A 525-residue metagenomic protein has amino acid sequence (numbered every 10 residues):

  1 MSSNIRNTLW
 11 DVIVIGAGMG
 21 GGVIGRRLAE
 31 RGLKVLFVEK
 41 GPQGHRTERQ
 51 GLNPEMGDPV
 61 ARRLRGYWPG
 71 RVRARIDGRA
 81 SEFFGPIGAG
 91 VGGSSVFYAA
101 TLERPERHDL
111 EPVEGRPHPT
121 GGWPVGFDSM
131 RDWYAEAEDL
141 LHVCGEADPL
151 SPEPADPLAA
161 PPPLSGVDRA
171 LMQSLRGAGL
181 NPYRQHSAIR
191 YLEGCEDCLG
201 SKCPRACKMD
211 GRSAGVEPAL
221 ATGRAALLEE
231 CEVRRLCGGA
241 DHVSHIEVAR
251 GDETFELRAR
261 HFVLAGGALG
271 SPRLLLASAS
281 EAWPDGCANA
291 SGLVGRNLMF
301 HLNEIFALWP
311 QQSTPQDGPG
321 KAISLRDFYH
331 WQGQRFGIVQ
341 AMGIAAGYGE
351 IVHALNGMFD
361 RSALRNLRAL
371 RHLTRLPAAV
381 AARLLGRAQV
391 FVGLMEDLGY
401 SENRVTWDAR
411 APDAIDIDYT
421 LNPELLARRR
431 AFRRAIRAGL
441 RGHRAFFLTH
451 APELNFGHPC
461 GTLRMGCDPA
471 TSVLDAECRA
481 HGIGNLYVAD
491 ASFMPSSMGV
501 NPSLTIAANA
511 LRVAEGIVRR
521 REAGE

Functional and structural regions predicted by a protein language model:
M1-V12, E30-R31, R519-A523: Extreme N-terminal leader/targeting segments of oxidoreductases
V12-F37: N-terminal Rossmann-like FAD-binding beta1-loop-alpha1 element of flavoenzymes
V14, G18-M19, V23, G166 (+2 more regions): Residue-level detector of alpha-helix initiation sites
E30, G41-L52, C231, L236 (+5 more regions): Glycine-rich loop(s) and the adjacent beta-strand/alpha-helix scaffold that form part
K40-L102, F127-E136, D168, M172: N-terminal FAD cofactor-binding segment of flavoenzymes
R63, A74-G78, E114-V233: Conserved redox-cofactor binding core of oxidoreductases
A74, R79-P86, S94, R104 (+5 more regions): FAD cofactor-binding and catalytic pocket of flavoenzymes
R184-S201, R235-G239, G386-D397, D413-S497: A glycine-rich dinucleotide-binding beta-alpha-beta segment and adjacent secondary-structure elements that constitute
